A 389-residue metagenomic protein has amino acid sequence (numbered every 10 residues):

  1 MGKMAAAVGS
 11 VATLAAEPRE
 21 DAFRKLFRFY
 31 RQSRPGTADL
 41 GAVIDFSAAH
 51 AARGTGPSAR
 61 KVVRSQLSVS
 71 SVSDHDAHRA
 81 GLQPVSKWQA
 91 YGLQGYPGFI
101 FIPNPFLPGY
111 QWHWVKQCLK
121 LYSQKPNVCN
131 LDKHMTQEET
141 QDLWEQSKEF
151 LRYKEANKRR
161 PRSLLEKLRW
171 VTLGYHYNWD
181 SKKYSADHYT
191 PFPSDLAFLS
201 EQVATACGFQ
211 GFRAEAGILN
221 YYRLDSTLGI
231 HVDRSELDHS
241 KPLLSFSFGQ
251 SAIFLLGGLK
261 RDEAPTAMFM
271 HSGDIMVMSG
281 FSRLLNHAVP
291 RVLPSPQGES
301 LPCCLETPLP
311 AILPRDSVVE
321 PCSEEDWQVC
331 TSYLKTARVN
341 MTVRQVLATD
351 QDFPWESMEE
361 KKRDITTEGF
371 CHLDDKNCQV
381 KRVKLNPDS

Functional and structural regions predicted by a protein language model:
M1-S389: Non-heme Fe(II) oxygenase metal-center motifs and adjacent flexible, charged/small-residue loops
